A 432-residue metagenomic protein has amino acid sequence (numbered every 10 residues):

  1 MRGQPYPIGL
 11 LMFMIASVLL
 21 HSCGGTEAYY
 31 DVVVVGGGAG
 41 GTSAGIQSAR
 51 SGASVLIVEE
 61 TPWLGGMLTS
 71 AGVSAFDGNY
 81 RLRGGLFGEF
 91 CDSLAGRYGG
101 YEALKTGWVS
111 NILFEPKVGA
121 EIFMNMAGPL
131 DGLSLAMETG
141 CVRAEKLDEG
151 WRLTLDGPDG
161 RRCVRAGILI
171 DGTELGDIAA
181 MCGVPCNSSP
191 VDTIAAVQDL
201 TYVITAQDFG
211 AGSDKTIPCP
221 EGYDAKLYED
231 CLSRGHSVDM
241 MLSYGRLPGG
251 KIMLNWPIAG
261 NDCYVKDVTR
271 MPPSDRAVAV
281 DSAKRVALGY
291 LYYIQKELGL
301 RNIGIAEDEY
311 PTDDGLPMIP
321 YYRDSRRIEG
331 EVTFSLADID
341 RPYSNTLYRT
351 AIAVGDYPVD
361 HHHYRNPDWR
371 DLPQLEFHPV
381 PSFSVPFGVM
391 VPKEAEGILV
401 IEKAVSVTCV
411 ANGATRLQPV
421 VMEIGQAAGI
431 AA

Functional and structural regions predicted by a protein language model:
M1-P7: Positively charged n-region of N-terminal signal peptides that target proteins for export
Q4, F13-A28: Bacterial Sec-dependent signal peptides at the C-terminal "C-region" and cleavage site
C23, M67, E138, D156-I168 (+1 more regions): Flavin (FAD/FMN)-binding glycine-rich loop and adjacent Rossmann-like elements that form
E27-G38: Beta1/beta-strand and adjacent pyrophosphate-binding region of the FAD-binding site in flavoprotein oxidoreductases
G41: N-terminal Rossmann-fold NAD(P) dinucleotide-binding loop
Q47, A53-S54, E59-R143, L147 (+3 more regions): Conserved N-terminal/central alpha/beta ligand/cofactor-binding core
D148-L153: Short, hydrophobic/aromatic-rich segments at coil-to-beta transitions
